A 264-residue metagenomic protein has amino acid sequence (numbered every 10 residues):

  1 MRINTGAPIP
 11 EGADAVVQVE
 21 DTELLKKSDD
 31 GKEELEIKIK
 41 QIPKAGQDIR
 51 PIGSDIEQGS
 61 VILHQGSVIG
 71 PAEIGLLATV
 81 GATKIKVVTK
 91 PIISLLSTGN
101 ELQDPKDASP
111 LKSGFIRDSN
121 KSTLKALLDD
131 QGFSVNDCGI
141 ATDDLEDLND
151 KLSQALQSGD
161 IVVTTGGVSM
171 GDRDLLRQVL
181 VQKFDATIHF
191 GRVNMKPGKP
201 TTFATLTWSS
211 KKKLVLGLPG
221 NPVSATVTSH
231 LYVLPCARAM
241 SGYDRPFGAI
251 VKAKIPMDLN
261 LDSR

Functional and structural regions predicted by a protein language model:
M1-D137: Short, glycine/charged-enriched hinge/interface segments at domain edges or termini
A7-P8, N100-E101, G167-R173, G220: Short glycine-rich anion-binding loops that position phosphate/pyrophosphate groups of nucleotides and phosphorylated
A13-A15, I74-G75, P105-P110, L148-D150 (+3 more regions): Short acidic, glycine/serine/threonine-rich loops at helix termini
G46, I69, I140-L148, M195-P200: Short acidic loop-to-helix transition motifs that present clustered carboxylates
I49, S67, G114-D118, C138-A141 (+4 more regions): Hydrophobic alpha-helical scaffolding
I56, V179, K183-R264: Flexible glycine/proline-rich
V80-T83, G99-L102, L127, Q131 (+4 more regions): Change "in soluble alpha/beta enzymes" to "in soluble alpha/beta proteins
S122-D185: N-terminal small/polar loop signature for handling phosphorylated ligands or for N-terminal nucleophile
